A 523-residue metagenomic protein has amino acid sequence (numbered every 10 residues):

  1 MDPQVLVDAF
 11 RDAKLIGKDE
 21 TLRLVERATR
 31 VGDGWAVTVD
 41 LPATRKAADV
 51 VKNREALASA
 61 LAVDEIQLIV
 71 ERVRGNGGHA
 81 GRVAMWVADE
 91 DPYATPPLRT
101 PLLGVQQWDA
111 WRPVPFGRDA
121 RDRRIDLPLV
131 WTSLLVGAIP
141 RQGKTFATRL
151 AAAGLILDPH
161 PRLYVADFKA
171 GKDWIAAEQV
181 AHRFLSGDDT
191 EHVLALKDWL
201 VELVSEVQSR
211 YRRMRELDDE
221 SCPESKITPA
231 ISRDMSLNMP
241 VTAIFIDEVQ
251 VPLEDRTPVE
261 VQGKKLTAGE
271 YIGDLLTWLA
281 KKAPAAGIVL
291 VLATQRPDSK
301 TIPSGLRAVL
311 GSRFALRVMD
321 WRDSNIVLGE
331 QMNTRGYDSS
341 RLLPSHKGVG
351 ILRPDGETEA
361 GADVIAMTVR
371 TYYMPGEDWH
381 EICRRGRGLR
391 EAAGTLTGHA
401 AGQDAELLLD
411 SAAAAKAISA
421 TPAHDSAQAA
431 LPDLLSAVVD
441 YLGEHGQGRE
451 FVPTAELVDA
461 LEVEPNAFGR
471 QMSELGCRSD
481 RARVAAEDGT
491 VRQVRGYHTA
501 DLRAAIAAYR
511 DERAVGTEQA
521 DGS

Functional and structural regions predicted by a protein language model:
M1-W108, R112, P297: N-terminal "pre-motor" subdomain/linker immediately upstream of P-loop NTPase catalytic cores
D2, R45-N53, G143, A147 (+3 more regions): Short amphipathic alpha-helical segments
R27-G34, R72-A80, R118-A120, L343-S345 (+2 more regions): Short, ordered beta-strand-loop transition motifs
L41, V87-D91, R118, L129-W131 (+5 more regions): Flexible glycine-/small-residue-rich
E55-I66, A153, L157, S205 (+1 more regions): Short, intrinsically disordered, mixed-charge
G77, L102-L217, P240-A243, V249-M319: P-loop NTPase catalytic phosphate-binding loop
A94-P101, A138-I139, W379-R384: Short, charged, solvent-exposed linker or helix-capping segments at domain edges/interfaces that act as flexible hinges
S205-S523: P-loop NTPase motor-domain active sites and their immediate coupling elements
